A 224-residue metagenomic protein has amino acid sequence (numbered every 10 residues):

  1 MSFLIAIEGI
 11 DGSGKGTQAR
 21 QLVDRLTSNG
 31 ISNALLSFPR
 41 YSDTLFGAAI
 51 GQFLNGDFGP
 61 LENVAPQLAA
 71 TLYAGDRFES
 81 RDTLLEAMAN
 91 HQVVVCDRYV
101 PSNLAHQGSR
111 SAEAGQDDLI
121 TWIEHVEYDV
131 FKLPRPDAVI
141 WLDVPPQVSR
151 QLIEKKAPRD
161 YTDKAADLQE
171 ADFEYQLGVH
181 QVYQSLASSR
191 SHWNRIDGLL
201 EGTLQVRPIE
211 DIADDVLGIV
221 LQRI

Functional and structural regions predicted by a protein language model:
I7: Hydrophobic anchor at the beta1->P-loop junction of P-loop NTPases
I10: P-loop (Walker A) phosphate-binding loop of NTP-binding proteins
S13: ATP-binding Walker
G16: Walker A/P-loop
V23, Q147-I224: NTP-dependent small-molecule kinase module
I31-F131: ATP-dependent small-molecule kinase phosphotransfer cores that center on conserved nucleotide phosphate-binding segments
P101-Q181: A glycine- and Lys/Arg-enriched "phosphate-lid" helix/loop adjacent to the NTP-binding pocket of small-molecule kinases
